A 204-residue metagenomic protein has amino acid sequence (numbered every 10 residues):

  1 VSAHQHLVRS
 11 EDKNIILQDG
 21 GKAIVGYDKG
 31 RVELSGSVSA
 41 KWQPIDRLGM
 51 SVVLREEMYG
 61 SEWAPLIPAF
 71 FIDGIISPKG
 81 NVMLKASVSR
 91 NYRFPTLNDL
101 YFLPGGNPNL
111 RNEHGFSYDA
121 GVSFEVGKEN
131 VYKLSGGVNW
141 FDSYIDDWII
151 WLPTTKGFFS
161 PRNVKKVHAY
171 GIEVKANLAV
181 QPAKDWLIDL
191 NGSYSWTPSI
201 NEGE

Functional and structural regions predicted by a protein language model:
V1-E11, G26-Y59, P65-F71, P182-Y194: Surface-exposed extracellular loop regions of Gram-negative outer-membrane beta-barrel proteins
A3-R9, V32-L34, L54-G60, V88-F94 (+6 more regions): Transmembrane beta-strands of outer-membrane beta-barrel pores
Q18-Y27, V53-Y59, F102-P108, G157-V164 (+1 more regions): Extracellular loop and loop/strand-boundary signature of outer-membrane beta-barrel proteins
G30-L34, A64-L66, H114-Y118, Y132 (+1 more regions): Residues that define the transmembrane beta-barrel architecture of outer-membrane proteins
G36-W42, F70-G74, A120-F124, I172-L178: Residues on the lipid-exposed face of transmembrane beta-strands in outer-membrane beta-barrel proteins
K41-M50, S135-G136, W140-Y144, N163-E204: Gram-negative outer-membrane beta-barrel transporters
G60-E62, L66, S77-D119, W140-V164: Surface-exposed extracellular loop regions of Gram-negative outer-membrane beta-barrel proteins, predominantly
S77-N81, K128-Y132, P182-W186: Short, solvent-exposed loop/turn segments that connect beta-strands within catalytic domains and beta-strand-rich
